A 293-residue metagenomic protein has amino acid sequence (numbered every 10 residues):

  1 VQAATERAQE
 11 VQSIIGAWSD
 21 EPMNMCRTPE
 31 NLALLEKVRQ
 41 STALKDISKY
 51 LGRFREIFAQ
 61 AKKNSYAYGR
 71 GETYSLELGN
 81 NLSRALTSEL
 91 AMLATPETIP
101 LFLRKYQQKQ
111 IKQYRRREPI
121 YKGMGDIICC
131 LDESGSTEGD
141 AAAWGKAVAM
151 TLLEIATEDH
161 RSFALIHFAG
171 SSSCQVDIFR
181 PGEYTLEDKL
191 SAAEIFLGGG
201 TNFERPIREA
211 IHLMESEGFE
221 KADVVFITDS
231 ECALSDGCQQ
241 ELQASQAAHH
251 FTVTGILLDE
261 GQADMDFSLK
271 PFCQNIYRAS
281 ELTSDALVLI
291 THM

Functional and structural regions predicted by a protein language model:
V1-M124, S284-I290: Acidic/polar low-complexity segments with low predicted structural confidence
G123-R180, P206-I207, D223-I227: Von Willebrand factor
T151-I155, E209-S216, A244: A generic secondary-structure signal
A156-E158, F219, S245-F251: Arginine/glycine-rich "motif VI" loop of SF2 helicases in the C-terminal RecA-like domain
S173-Q175, T185-A222, C232-L234, I256-M265: Von Willebrand factor
D177-I195, C273-L282: Acidic, Ser/Thr-rich peripheral helices and adjacent loops at domain boundaries
L197, S230-S280: VWA/integrin I-like adhesion module and closely mimicked acidic/polar interface patches used
N202-R208, M265-M293: C-terminal helix of von Willebrand factor
